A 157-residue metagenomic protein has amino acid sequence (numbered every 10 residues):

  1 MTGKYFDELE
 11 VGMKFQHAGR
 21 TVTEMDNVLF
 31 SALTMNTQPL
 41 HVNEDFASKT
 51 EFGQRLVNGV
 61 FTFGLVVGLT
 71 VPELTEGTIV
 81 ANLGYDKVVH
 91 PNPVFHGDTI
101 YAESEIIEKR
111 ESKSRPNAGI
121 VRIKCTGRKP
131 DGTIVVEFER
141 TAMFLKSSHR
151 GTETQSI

Functional and structural regions predicted by a protein language model:
M1-G84, S148-G151, I157: Hot-dog-fold acyl-thioester-processing enzymes
M1-V11, H90, V94-T99, E103-G151 (+1 more regions): HotDog/MaoC-like acyl-thioester-processing domains
D86-V88: Conserved interaction-surface patches within small, structured recognition/assembly domains
